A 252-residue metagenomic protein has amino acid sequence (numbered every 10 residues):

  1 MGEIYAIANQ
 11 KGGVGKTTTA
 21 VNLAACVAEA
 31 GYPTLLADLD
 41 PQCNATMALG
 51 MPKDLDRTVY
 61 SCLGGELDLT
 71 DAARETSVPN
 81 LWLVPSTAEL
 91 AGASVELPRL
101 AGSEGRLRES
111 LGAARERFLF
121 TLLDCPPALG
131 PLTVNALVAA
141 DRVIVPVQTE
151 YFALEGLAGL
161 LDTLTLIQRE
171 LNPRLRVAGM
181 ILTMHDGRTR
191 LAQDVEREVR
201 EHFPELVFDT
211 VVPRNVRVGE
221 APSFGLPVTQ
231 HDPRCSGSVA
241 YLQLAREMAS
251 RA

Functional and structural regions predicted by a protein language model:
M1-A252: P-loop NTP-binding core
